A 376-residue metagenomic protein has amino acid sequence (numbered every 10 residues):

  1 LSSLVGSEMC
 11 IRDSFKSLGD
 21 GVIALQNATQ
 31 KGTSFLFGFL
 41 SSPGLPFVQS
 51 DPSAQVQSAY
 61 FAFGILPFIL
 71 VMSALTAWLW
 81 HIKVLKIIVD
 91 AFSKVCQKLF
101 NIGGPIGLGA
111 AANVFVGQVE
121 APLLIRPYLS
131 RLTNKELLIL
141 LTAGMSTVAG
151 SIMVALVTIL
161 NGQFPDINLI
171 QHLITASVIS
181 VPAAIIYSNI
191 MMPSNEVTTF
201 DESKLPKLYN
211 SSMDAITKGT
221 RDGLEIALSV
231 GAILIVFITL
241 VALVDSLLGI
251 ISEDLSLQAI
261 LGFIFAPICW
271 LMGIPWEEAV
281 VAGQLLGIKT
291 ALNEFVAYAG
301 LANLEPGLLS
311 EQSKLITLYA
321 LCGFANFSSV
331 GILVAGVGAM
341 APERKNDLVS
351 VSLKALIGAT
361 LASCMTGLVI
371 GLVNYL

Functional and structural regions predicted by a protein language model:
L4-I11: Short, small-residue-biased leader/transition segments that mark boundaries at the very start of proteins
R12-F68, L255-T317: Interfacial loop/helix-cap signal at membrane boundaries in integral membrane proteins
L45-V56, S93-Q97, A121-L132, Y209-L224: Cytosolic juxtamembrane amphipathic/interface segments immediately preceding and feeding into a transmembrane helix
F68-S73, L169-Y187, L315-G323: Alpha-helical transmembrane segments
V89-L124, E196-A215, L257-F263, L285-T290: Juxtamembrane inter-helical linkers in multi-pass membrane proteins
L99-L160, A282-V369: Alpha-helical membrane segments and immediately flanking helix-loop junctions that form or couple to the substrate/ion
V178-L224: Long, contiguous bundles of hydrophobic transmembrane helices that form the permeation core of multi-pass
V369-L376: Juxtamembrane boundary at the C-terminal end of a transmembrane helix
